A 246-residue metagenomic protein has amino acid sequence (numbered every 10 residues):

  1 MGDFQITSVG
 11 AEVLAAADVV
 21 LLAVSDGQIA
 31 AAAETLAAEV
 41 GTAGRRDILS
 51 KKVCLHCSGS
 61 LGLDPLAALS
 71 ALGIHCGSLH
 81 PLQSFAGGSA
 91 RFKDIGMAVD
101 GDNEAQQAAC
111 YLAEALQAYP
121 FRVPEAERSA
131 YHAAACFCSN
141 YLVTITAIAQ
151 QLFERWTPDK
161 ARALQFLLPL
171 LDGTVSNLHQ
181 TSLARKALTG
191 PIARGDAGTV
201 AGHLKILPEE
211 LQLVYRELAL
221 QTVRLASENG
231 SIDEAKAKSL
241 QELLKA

Functional and structural regions predicted by a protein language model:
M1, E39, L69-H75, A90-Q180 (+1 more regions): Internal alpha-helical scaffold of NAD(P)-dependent oxidoreductase catalytic cores
F4-A90: Rossmann-like NAD(P)(H) cofactor-binding subdomain of soluble oxidoreductases
L21, A135-C138, L142, T146 (+3 more regions): Amphipathic, non-transmembrane alpha-helical scaffold segments
I48-L49, T157-L164, R185-T189: Short, surface-exposed loop/turn segments at secondary-structure junctions
H132, Q165-P169, A187, E217 (+2 more regions): Amphipathic alpha-helical interaction segments
T174, H179-A235: Interdomain hinge/lid region at the active-site interface of Rossmann-like NAD(P)-dependent oxidoreductases
S231-A246: Short, basic/aromatic-enriched C-terminal tail that caps enzymatic domains
